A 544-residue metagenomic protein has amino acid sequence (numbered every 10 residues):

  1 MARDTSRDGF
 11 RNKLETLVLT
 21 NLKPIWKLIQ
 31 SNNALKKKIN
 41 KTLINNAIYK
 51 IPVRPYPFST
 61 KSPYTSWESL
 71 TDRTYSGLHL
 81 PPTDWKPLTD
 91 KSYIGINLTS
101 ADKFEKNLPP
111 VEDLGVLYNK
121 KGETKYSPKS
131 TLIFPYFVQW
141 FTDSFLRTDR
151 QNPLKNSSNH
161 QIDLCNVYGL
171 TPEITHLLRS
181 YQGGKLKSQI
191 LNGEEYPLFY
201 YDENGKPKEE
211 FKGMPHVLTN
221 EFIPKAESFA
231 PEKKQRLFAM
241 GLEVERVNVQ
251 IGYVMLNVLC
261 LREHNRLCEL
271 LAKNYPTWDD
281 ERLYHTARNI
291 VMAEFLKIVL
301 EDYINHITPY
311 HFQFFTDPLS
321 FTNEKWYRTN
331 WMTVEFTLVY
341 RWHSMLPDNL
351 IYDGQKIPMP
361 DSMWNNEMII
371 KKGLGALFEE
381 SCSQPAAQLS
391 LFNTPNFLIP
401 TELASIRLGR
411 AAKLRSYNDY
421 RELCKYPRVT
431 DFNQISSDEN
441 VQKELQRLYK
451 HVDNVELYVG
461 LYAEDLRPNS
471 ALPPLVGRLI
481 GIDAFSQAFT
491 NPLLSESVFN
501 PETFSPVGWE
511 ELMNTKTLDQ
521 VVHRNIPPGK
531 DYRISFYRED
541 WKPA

Functional and structural regions predicted by a protein language model:
M1-R266, L270, T286-L403, R407 (+3 more regions): N-terminal accessory/cap region of cofactor-dependent oxidoreductases and related radical enzymes
L267-L283, R407, D431: Inter-helical turn/loop segments and adjacent helix faces that build the functional surface of alpha-helical bundle
